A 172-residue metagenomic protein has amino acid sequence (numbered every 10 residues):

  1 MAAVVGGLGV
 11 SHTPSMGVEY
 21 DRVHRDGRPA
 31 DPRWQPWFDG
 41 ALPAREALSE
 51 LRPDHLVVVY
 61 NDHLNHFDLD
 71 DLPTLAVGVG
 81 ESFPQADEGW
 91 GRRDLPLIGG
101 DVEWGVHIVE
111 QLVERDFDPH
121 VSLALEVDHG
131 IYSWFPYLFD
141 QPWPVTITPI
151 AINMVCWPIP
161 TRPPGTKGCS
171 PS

Functional and structural regions predicted by a protein language model:
M1-S172: Soluble secreted/lumenal catalytic domains with histidine-centered metal-binding or acid-base catalytic motifs
